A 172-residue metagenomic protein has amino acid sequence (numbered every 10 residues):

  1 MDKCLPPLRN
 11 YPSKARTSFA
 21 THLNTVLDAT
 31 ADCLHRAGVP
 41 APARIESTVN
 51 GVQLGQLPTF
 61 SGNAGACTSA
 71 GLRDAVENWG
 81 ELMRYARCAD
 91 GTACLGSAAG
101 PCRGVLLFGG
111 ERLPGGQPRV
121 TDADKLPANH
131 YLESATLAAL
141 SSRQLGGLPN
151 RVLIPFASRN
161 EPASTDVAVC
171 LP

Functional and structural regions predicted by a protein language model:
M1-P172: Short, surface-exposed interaction loops/tails
